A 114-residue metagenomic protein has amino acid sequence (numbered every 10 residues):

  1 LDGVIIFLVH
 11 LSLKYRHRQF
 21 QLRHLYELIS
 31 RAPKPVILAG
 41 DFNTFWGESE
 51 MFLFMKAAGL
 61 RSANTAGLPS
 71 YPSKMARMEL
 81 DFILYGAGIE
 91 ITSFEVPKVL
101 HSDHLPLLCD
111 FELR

Functional and structural regions predicted by a protein language model:
L1-R114: Active-site regions of metal-assisted phosphoester/phosphodiester hydrolases, unifying DNase/endonuclease modules
